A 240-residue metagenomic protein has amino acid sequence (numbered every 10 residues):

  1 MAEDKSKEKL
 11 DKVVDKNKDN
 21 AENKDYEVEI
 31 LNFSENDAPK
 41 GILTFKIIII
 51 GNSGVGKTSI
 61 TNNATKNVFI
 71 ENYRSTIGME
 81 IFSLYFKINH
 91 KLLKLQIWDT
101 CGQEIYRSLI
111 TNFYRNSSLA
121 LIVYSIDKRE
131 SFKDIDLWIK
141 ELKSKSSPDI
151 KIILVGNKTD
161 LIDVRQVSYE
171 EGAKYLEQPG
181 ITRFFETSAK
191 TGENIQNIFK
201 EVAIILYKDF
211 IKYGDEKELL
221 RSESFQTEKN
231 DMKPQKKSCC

Functional and structural regions predicted by a protein language model:
M1-G54, T58, T65, I88-L92 (+1 more regions): Conserved P-loop small GTPase signature centered on TRAFAC-class small GTPases
T65-L92: Switch I (effector-binding) loop of TRAFAC-class P-loop GTPase G-domains
F82, R107-N112: Conserved alpha-helical scaffold flanking the Walker A/P-loop in AAA+ ATPase domains
K87-H90, T111-N116, K143-P148: Conserved catalytic network of the ASCE P-loop NTPase/AAA+ motor domain
L93-Y106: Switch II (G3) loop of P-loop NTPases
I97, V123, V155: Generic enzyme active-site microenvironment
S117-I135, S146-D149, T159-Q166: Conserved Switch II/interswitch segment of TRAFAC-class P-loop GTPases
